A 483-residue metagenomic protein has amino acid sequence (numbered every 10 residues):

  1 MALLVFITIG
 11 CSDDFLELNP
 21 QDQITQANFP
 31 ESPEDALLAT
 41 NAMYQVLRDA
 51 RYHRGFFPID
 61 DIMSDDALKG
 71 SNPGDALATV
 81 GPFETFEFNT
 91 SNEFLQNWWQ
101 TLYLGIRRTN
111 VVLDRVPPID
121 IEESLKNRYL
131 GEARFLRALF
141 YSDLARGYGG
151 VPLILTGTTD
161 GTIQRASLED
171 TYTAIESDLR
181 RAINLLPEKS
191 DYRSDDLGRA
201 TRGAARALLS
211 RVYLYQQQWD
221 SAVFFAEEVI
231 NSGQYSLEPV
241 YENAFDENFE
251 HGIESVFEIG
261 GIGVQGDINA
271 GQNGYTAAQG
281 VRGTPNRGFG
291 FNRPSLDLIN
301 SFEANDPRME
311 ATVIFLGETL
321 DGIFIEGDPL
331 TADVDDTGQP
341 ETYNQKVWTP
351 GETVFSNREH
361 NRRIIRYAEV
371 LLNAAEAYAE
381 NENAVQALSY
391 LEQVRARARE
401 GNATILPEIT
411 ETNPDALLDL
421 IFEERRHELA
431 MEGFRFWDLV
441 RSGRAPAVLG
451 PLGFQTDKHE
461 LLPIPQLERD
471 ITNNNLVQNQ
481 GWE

Functional and structural regions predicted by a protein language model:
M1-I9: Sec-dependent bacterial lipoprotein signal peptides
C11-D60, G70, T79, T85-G274 (+1 more regions): Acidic/polar-rich alpha-helix caps and helix-coil junctions
Y275-R293: Short, cationic low-complexity segments
R293, D297-L298, D306-R308: Conserved, charge-rich beta-strand/loop surface module that forms ligand/interface-binding patches within domains
